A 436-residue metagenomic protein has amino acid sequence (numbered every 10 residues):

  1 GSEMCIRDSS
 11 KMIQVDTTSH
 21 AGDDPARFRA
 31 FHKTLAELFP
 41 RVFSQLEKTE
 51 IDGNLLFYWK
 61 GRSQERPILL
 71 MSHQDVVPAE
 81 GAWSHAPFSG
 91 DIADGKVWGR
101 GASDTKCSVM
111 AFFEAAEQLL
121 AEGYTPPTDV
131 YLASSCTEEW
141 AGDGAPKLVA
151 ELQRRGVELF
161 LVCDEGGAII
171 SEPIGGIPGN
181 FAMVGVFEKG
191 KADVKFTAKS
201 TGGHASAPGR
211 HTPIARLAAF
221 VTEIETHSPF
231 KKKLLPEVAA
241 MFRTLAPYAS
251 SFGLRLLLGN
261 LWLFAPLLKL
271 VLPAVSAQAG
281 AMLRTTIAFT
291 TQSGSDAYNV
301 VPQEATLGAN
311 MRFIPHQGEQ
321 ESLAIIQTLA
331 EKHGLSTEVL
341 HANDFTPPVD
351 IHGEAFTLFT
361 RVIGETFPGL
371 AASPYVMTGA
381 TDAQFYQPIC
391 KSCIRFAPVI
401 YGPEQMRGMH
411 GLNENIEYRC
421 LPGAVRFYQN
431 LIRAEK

Functional and structural regions predicted by a protein language model:
G1-I6: Short, small-residue-biased leader/transition segments that mark boundaries at the very start of proteins
Q14-E65, S89-D91: A non-catalytic alpha/beta surface segment that caps or lines the substrate-entry region of metallo-dependent hydrolase
K48-T49, L56-Y58, S63, I170-S171 (+6 more regions): An extended, acidic, His-containing surface patch that forms the Zn2+-binding/catalytic region of metallohydrolases
K60-T105: Catalytic-core environment of secreted peptidases
V97, S103-M183: Acidic/histidine-rich catalytic neighborhood of metal-dependent amide-processing enzymes
P146-E151, S206-P229: A short core secondary-structure module
F187, P208-R210, G280, A297-P302: Short, solvent-exposed beta-strand/turn "edge" segments of beta-rich domains on protein surfaces
H211, S322-A330: Short amphipathic alpha-helices in soluble, non-transmembrane regions that often serve as interface/regulatory elements
